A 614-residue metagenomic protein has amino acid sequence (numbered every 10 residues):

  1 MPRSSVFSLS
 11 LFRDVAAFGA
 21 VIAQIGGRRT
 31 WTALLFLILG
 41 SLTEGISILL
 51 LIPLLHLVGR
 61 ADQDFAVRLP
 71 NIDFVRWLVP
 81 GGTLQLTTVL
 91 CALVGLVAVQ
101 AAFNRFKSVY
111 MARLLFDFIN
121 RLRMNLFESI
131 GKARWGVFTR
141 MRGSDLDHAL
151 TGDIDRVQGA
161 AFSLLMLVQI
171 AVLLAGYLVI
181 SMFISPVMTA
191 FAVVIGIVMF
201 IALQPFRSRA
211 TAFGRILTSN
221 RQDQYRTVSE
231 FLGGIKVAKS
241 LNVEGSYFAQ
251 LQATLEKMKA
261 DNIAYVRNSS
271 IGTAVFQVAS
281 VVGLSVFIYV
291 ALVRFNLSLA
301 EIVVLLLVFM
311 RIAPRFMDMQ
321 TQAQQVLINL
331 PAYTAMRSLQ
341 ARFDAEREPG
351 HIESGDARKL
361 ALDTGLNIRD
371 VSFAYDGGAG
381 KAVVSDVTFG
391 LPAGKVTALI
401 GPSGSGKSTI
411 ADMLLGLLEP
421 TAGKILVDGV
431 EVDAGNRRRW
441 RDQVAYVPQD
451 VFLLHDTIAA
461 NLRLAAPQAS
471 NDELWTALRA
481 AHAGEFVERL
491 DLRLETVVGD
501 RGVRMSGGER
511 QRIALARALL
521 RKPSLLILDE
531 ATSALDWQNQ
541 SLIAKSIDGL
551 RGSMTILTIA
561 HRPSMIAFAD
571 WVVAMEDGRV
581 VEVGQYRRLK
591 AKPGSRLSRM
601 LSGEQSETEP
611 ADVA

Functional and structural regions predicted by a protein language model:
T32-A102, M182-V187, F295-L299: Transmembrane helix-loop-helix hairpins at lipid-water interfaces of multipass membrane proteins, especially the type-1
V99, L165-R207, I263-L306: A hydrophobic transmembrane-helix motif
M111, G131-Y177, G233: Juxtamembrane loop-to-helix connectors within ABC transporter transmembrane domains
K239-V243, R267, I312-A341: Cytosolic ends of transmembrane helices, especially the final helix of ABC transmembrane type-1 domains
L415: Helix-to-loop junction immediately C-terminal to a conserved catalytic motif
L426, A434, R441, A459-D500 (+3 more regions): ABC ATPase nucleotide-binding domain helical subdomain, centered on the C-loop/LSGGQ "ABC signature"
R489, K545, R562, A567-A614: C-terminal portion of ABC ATPase nucleotide-binding domains
R521, G552: Conserved signature/switch motifs of ABC ATPase nucleotide-binding domains
